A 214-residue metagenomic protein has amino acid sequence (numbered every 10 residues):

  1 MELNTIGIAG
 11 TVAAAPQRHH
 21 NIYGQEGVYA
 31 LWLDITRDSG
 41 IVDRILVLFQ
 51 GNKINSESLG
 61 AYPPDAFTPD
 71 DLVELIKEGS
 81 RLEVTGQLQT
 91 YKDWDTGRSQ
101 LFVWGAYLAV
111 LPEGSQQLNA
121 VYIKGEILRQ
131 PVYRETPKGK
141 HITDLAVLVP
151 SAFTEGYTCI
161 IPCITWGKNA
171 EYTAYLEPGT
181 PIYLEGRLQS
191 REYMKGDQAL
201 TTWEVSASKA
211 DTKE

Functional and structural regions predicted by a protein language model:
M1-E214: Single-stranded nucleic acid-binding surfaces, predominantly the OB-fold ssDNA-binding core
